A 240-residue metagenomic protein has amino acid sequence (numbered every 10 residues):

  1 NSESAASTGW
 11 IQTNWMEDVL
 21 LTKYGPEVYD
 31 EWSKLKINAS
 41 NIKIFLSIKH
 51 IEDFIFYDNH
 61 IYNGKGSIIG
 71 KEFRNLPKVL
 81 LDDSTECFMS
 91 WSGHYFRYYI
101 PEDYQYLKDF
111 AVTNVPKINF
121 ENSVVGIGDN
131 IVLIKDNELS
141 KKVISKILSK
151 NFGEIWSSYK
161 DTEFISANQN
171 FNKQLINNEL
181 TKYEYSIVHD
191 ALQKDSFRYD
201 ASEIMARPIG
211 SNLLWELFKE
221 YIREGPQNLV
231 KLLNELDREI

Functional and structural regions predicted by a protein language model:
N1-L35: Extracytoplasmic/periplasmic solute-binding protein
W10, K78-V79, R97-D103: Pocket-flanking alpha-helical
E17, I48-I55, P77, L81 (+4 more regions): Non-transmembrane alpha-helical segments in soluble domains of secreted/periplasmic/extracellular proteins
D30-G70, P101: Glycine-centered hinge/linker elements that transmit conformational signals in sensory and ligand-binding systems
S33, S157-N170, Q174, E179-I240: C-terminal capping/gating helix-and-loop segments adjacent to ligand/active sites or protein-protein/ligand interfaces
F73-S90, E216, E224: Short helices/loops that flank or line small-molecule/ion binding pockets
C87-G93, Y99, A111: Paired acidic/hydrophobic, glycine-rich loop segments that form the ligand-binding mouth/hinge of periplasmic-binding
E102-A167: Extracytoplasmic/periplasmic substrate-recognition and gating elements
